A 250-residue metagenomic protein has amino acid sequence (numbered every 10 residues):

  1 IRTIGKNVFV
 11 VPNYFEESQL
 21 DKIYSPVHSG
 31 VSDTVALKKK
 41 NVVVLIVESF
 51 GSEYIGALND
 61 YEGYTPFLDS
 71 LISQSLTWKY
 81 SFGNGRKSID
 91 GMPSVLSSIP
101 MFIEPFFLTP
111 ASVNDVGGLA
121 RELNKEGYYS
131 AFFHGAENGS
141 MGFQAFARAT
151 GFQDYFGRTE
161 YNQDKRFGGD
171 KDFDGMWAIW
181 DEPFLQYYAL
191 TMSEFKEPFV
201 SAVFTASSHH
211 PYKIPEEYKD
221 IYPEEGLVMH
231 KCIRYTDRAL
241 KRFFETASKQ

Functional and structural regions predicted by a protein language model:
I1-Q250: Soluble catalytic regions of membrane-associated enzymes that act on cell-envelope and secretory-pathway components
